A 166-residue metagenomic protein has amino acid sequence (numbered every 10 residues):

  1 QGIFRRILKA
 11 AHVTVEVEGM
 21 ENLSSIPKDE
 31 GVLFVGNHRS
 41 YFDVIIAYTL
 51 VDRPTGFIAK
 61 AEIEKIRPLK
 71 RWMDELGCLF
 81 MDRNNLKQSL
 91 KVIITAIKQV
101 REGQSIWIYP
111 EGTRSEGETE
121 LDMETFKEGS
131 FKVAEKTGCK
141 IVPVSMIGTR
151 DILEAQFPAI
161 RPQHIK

Functional and structural regions predicted by a protein language model:
Q1-G2, L8-A11, I26-L86: Catalytic core of membrane glycerolipid acyltransferases/transacylases, capturing the structured, soluble-facing
G2, K91-V92, T125-G129: Short, conserved clusters of charged catalytic residues that mark active-site and nucleotide-handling motifs
H12-G19, S89-L90, T149-D151: Short gly/ser/thr-rich secondary-structure transition/capping motifs
E21-K28, T95-K98: Short amphipathic alpha-helix with an adjacent loop that forms part of the alpha/beta core around
V35-N37, Y109, S145: Short beta-strand segments
R39, E62, T113, G148-D151: Short, glycine/serine-rich, charged loops/turns that create anion-binding and catalytic segments at active sites
I58, E64, M81, K87-S89 (+3 more regions): Soluble extracytoplasmic domains of inner/organellar membrane proteins
P68-R71, R101-W107, E116-K166: A cross-family acyltransferase "interaction/gating" segment
